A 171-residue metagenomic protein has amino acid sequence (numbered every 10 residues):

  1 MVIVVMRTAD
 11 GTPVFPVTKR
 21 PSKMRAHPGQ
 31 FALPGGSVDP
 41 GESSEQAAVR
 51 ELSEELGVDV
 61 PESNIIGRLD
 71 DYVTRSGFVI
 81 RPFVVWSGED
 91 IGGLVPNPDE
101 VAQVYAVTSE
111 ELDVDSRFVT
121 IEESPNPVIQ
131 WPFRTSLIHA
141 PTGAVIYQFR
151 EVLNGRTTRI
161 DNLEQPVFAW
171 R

Functional and structural regions predicted by a protein language model:
M1-L33: N-terminal strand-loop-strand
S37-R134, I138, E151-R171: Unchanged
P141-A144: Intrinsically disordered, low-complexity, charge-dense segments enriched in Lys/Arg and Glu/Asp interspersed
I146-F149: Crotonase-superfamily enoyl-CoA hydratase/isomerase domain that binds and transforms CoA-thioester intermediates
